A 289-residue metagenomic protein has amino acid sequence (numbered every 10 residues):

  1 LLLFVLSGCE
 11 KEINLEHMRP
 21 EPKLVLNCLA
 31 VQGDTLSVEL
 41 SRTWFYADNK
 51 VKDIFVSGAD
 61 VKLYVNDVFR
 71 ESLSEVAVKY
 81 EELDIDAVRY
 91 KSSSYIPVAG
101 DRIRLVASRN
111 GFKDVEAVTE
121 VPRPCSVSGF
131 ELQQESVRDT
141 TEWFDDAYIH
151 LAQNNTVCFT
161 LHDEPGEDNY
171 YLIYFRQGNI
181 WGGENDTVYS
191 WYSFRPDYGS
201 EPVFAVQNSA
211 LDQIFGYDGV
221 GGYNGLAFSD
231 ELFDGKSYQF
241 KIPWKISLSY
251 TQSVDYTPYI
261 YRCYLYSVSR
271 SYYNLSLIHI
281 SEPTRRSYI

Functional and structural regions predicted by a protein language model:
L1-L2: Sec-dependent signal peptide recognition, specifically the positively charged N-region followed immediately by
L6-G8: C-terminal motif of bacterial Sec signal peptides marking the signal peptidase cleavage site
E10-S281, R285-S287: A sequence/structural signal for flexible, mid-protein segments enriched in small/helix-disrupting residues
